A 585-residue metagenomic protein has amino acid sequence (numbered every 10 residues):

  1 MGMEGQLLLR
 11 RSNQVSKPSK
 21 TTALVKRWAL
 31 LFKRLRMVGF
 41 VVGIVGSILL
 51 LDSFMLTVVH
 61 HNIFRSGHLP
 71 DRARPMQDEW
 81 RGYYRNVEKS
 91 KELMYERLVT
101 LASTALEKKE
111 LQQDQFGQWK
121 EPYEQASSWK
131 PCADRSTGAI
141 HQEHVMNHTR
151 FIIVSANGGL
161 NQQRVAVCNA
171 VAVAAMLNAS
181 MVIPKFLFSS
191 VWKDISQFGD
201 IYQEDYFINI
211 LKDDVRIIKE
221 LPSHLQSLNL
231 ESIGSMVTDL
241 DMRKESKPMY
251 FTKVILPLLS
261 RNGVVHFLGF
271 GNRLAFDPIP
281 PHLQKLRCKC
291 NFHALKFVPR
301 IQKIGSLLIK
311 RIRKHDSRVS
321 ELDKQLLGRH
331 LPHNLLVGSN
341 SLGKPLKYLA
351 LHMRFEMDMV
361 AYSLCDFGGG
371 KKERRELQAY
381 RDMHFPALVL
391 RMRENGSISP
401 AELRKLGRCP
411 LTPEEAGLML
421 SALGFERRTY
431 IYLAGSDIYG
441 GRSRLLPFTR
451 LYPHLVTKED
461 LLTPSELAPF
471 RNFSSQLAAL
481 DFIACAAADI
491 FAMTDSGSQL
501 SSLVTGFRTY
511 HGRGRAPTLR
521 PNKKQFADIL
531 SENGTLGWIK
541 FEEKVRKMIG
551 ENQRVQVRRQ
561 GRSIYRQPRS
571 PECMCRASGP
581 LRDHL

Functional and structural regions predicted by a protein language model:
G2-L585: N-terminal targeting/anchoring "stem" of glycan-biosynthesis enzymes
